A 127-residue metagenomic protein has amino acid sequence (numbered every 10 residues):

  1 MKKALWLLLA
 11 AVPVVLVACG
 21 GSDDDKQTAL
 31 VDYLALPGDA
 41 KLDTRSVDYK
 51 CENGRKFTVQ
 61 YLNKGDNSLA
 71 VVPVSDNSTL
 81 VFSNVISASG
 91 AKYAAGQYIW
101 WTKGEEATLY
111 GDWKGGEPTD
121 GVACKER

Functional and structural regions predicted by a protein language model:
M1-L7: Bacterial N-terminal signal peptides that target proteins for export
A4, L34-A40, L109-W113: Short, intrinsically disordered, charge-biased short linear motifs at domain edges
V15-A18: C-terminal motif of bacterial Sec signal peptides marking the signal peptidase cleavage site
G20-D23: Bacterial signal peptide processing site
Q27-S46: Post-signal peptide N-terminal segment of mature Sec-exported envelope proteins
K50-K92: Mature extracytoplasmic domains of secretory-pathway proteins
F57-Y61, Y98-G104: Broad, structure-driven detector of short, well-ordered beta-strand segments within folded domains
T102-R127: C-terminal partner/receptor-binding element of secreted or periplasmic proteins
